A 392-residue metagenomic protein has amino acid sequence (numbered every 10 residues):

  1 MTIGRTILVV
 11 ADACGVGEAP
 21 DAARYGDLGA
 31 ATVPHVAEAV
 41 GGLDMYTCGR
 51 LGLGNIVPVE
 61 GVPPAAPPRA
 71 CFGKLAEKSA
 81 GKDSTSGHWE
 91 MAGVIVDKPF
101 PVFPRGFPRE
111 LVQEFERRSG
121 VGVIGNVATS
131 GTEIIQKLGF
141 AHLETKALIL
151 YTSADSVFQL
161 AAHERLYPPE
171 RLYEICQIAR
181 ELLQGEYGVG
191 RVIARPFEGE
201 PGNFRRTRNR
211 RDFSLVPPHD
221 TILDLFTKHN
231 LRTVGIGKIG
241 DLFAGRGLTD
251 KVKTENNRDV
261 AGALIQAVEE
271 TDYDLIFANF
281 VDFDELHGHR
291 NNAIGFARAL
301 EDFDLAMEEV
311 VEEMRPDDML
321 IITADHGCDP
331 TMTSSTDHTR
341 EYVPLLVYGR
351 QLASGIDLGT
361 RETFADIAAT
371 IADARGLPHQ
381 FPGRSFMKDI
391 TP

Functional and structural regions predicted by a protein language model:
M1-P392: Feature captures the catalytic ectodomains and active-site-proximal regions of enzymes that hydrolyze or transfer
